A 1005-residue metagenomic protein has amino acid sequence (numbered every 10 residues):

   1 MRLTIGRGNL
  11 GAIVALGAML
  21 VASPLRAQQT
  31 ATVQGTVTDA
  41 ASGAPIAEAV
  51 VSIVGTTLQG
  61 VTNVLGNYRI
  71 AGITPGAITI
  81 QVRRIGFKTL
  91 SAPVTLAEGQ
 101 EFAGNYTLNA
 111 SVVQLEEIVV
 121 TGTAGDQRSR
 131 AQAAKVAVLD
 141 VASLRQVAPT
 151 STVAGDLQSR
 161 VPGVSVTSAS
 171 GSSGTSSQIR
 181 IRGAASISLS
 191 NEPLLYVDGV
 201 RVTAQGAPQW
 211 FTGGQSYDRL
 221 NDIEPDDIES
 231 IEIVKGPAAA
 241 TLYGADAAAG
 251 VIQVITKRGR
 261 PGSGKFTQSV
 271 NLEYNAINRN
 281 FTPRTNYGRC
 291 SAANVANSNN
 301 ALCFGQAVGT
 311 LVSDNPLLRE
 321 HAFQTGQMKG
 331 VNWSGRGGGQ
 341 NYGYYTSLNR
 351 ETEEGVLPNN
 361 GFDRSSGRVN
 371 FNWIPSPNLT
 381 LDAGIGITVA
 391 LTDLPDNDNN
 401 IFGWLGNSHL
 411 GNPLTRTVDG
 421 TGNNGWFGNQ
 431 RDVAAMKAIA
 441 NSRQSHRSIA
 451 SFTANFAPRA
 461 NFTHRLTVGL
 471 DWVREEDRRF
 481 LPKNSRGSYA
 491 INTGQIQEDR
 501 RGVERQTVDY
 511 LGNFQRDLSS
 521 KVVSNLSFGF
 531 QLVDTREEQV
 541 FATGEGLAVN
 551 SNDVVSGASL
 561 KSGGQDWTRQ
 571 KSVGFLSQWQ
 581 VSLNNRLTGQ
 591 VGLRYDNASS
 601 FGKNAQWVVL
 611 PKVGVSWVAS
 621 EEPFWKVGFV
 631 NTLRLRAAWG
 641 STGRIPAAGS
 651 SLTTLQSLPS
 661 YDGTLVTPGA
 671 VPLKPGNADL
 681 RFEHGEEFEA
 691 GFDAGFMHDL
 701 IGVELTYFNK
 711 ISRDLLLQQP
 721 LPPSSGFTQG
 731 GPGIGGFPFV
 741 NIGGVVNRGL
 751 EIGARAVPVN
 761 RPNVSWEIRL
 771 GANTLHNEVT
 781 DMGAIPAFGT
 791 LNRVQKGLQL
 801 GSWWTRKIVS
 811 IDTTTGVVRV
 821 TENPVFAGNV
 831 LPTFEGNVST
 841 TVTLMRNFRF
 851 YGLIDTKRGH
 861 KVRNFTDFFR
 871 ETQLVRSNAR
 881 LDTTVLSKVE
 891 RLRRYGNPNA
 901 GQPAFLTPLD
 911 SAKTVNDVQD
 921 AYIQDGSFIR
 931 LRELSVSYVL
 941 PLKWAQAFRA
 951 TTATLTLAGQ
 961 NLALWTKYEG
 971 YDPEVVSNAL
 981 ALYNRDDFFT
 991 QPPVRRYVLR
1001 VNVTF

Functional and structural regions predicted by a protein language model:
T36-V54, Q81-K88, A97, E101-T150 (+1 more regions): Short, acidic, small-residue-rich periplasmic hinge/interaction motif at the N-terminus of Gram-negative outer-membrane
V37-A40, A134-V161, A169-G171, I179-S186 (+8 more regions): Short, polar/charged loop or turn motifs at beta-strand boundaries
T56-N67: Short, acidic Ser/Thr/Gly-rich low-complexity loop/linker segments typical of extracellular and cell-surface proteins
R69-G72, V200-K235: Short acidic/polar hinge/loop motifs at secondary-structure boundaries that mediate gating or recognition
S129, A137-V138, T150, R160-G163 (+9 more regions): Residues embedded in well-ordered regular secondary structure
S269-T310, G743, V757-L831, V862-A904 (+1 more regions): Conserved small-residue
G305, R364, N370-L379, G384-V389 (+7 more regions): Extracellular/periplasmic, surface-exposed regions of secreted and cell-surface proteins
R319, S488, A598, K857-T954 (+1 more regions): Extracytoplasmic gating/loop element in the C-terminal half of outer-membrane beta-barrel translocons and assembly
